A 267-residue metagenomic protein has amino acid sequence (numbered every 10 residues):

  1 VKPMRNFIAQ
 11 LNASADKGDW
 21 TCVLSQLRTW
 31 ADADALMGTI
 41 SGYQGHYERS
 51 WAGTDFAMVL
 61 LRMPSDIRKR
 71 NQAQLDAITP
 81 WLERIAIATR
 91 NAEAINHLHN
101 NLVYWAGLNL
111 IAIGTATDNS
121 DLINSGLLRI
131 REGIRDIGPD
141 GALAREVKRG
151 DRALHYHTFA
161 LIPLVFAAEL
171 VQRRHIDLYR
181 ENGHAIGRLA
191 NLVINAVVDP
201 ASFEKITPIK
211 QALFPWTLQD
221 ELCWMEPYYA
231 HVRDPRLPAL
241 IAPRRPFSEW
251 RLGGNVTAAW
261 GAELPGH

Functional and structural regions predicted by a protein language model:
V1-H175: Aromatic-lined, polymer-binding surfaces characteristic of secreted/periplasmic polysaccharide-degrading enzymes
D16-D19, R68-L75, N119, I176-G183 (+4 more regions): Short, structured coil/loop segments at alpha-helix boundaries
D32-L36, E181-N182, N195, D234: Polar helix-capping/helix-linker motif
Q44-A52, I95-N101, V193-F203, G254-A262: Glycan-recognition and catalytic cores of secretory/periplasmic carbohydrate-active enzymes
V147-P215: Active-site/pore-lining binding-face segments in mid-to-C-terminal subdomains
L170, R174, R188-L192, F203-H267: Terminal, non-catalytic domain-edge segments
